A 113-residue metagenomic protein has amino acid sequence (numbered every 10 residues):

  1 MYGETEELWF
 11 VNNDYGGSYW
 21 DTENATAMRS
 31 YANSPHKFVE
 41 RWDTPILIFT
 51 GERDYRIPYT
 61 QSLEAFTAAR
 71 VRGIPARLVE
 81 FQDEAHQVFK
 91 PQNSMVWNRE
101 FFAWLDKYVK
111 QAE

Functional and structural regions predicted by a protein language model:
M1-E113: Active-site-proximal cap/loop segments of hydrolase catalytic domains
